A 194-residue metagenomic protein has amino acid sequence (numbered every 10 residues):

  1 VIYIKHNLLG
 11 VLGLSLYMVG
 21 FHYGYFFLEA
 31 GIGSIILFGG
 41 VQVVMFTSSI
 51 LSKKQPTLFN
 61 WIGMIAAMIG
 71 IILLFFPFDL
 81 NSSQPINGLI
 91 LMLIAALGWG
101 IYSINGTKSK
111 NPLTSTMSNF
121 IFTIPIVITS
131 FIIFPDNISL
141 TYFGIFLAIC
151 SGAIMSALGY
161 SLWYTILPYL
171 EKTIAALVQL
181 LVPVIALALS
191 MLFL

Functional and structural regions predicted by a protein language model:
I2-G33, L37, L73, G152-L170: Specific transmembrane alpha-helical segments of multi-pass solute transporters/efflux pumps, especially DMT/EamA
I2-I4, W61, F76-G98, I132-C150: Juxtamembrane helix-entry segments on the extracytoplasmic side of multipass membrane proteins
Y3-L12, Q55-M68, G88-L89, K110-I121: Cytoplasmic-side transmembrane-helix entry/capping segments in multi-pass membrane proteins
V11, S15, V19, G39-F46 (+5 more regions): Hydrophobic/small/kink-forming positions within alpha-helical transmembrane segments of polytopic membrane proteins
G33-G40, G106-T123, S156-L192: Helix-helix packing/entry segments at the starts of transmembrane helices
G40-I65, V184-L194: C-terminal transmembrane-helix exit sites in multi-pass transporters
V44-F46, I50, N81-F134: Transmembrane alpha-helical segments that form core, pore/gating elements of small-molecule transporters/exporters
P56-P77, P125-I128, L180, L189: Hydrophobic transmembrane alpha-helices of multi-pass small-molecule transport proteins
